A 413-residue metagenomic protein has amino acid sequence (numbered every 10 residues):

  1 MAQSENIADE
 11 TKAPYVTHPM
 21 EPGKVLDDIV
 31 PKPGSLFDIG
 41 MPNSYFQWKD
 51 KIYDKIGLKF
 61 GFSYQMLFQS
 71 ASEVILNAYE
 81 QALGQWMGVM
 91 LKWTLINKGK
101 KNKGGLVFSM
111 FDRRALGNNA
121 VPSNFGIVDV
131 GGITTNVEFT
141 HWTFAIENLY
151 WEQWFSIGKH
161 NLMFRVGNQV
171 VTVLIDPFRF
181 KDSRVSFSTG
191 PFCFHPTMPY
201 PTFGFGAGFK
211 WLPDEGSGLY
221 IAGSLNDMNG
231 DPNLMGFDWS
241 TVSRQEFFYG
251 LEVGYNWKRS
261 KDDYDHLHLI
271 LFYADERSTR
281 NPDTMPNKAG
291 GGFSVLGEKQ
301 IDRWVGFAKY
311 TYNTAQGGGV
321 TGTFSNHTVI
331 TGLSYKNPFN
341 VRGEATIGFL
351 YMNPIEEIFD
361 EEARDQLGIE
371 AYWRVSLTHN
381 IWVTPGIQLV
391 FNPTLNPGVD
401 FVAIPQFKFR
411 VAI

Functional and structural regions predicted by a protein language model:
S4-N6, F37-F60, W93-L106, S156-L162 (+5 more regions): Short loop/turn motifs that connect adjacent beta-strands in outer-membrane beta-barrel proteins
E5-E73: N-terminal regions that are enriched for targeting/export leaders and immediately downstream pro/stem segments
F62-F68, L106-D112, F164-N168, I221-D227 (+6 more regions): Transmembrane beta-barrel strands of outer-membrane/channel proteins
S70-Q85, G99-N148, L234, T241 (+1 more regions): Surface-exposed loop and membrane-interface regions of Gram-negative outer-membrane beta-barrel proteins
N77-L83, F139-T143, T197-P199, W239-E246 (+4 more regions): Replace "Gram-negative outer membrane beta-barrel proteins" with "bacterial and organellar outer membrane beta-barrel
N119-Y150, W154, G158-F248, E252: Surface-exposed coil loops of outer-membrane beta-barrel proteins
N256-E357, A371: Detector for outer-membrane/organellar transmembrane beta-barrel domains, recognizing the amphipathic beta-strand
F401-I413: Outer-membrane beta-barrel "beta-signal"
